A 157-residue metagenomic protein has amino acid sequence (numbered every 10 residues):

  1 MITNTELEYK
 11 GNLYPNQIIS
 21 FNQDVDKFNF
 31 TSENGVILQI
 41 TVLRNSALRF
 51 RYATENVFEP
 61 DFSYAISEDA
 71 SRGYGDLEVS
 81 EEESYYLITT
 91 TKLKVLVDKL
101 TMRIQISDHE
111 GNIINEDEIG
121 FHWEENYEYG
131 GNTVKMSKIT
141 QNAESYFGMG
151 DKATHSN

Functional and structural regions predicted by a protein language model:
M1-N157: N-terminal accessory segment at the very beginning of proteins
